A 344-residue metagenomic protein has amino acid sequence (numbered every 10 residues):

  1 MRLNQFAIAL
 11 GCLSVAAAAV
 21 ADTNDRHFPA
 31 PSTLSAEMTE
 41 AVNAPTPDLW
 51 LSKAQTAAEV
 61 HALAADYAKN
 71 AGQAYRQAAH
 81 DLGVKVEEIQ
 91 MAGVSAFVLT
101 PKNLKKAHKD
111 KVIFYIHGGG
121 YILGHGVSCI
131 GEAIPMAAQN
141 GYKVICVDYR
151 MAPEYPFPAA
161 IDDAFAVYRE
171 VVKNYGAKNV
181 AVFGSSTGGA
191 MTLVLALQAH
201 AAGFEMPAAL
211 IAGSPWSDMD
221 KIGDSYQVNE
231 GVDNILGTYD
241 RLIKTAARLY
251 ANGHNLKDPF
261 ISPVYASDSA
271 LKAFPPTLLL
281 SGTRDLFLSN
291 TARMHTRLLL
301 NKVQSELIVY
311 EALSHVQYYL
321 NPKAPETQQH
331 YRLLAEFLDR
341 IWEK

Functional and structural regions predicted by a protein language model:
M1-A7: Bacterial N-terminal signal peptides that target proteins for export
I8-C12: Hydrophobic helical h-region of N-terminal Sec-dependent signal peptides in bacterial secretory/periplasmic proteins
A16-A18: N-terminal signal peptide c-region/cleavage motif recognized by signal peptidases
D22, A30, L34-E59, A74 (+1 more regions): Alpha/beta-hydrolase superfamily serine-hydrolase fold, recognizing
L63-G72: Phosphate-/polyanion-interacting regions in eukaryotic proteins
